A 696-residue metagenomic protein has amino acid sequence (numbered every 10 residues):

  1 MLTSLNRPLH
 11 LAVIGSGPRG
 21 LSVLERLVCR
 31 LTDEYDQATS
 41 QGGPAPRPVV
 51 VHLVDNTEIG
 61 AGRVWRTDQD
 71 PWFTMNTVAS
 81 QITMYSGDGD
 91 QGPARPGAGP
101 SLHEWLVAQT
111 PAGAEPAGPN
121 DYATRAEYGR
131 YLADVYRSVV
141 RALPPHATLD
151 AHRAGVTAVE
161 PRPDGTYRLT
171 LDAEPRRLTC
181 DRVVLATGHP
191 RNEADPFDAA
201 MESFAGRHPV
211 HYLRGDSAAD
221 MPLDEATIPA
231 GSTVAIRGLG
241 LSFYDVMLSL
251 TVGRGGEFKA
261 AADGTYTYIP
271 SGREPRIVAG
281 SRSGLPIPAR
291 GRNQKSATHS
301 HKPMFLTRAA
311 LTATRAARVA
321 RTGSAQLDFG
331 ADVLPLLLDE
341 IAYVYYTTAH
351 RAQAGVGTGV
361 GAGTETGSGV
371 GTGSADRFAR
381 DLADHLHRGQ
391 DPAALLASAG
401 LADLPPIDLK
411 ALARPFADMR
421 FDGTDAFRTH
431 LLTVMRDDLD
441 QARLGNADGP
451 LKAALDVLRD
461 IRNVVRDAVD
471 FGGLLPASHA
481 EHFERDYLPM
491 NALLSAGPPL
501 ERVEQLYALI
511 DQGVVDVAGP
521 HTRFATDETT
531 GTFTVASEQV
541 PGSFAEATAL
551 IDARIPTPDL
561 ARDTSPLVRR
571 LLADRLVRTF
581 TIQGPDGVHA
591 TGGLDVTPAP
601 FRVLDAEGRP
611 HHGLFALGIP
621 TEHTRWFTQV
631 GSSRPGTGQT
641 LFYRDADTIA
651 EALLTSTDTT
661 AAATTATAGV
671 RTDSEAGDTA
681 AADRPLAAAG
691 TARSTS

Functional and structural regions predicted by a protein language model:
M1-Q69, A114-T657, D683-S696: Flavin (primarily FAD) cofactor-binding/catalytic cores of flavoenzymes
T57-A114: Redox-cofactor-proximal catalytic regions of oxidoreductases
G97-H103, G323-F329, T660: A general structural signal for short secondary-structure boundary/capping elements
T660-A668: Compositionally biased low-complexity segments, especially N-terminal hydrophobic helices that form the hydrophobic
